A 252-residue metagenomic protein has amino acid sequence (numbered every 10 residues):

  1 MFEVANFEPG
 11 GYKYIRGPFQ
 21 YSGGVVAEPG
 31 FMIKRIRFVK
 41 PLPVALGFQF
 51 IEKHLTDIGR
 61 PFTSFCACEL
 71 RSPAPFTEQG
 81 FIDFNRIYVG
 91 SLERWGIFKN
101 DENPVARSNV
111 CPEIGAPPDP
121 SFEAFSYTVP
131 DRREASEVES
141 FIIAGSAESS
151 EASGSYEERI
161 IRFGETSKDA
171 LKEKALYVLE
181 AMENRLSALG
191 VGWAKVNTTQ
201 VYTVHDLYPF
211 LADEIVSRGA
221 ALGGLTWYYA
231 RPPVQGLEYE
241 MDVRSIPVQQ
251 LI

Functional and structural regions predicted by a protein language model:
M1, Q20-G24, E28-F50: Short Lys/Arg-enriched alpha/beta "domain-start" segment
F2-F7, Y14-Q20, R35-V39, E78 (+1 more regions): Extended repeat-based interaction scaffolds and adjacent low-complexity, acidic/S/T/P-biased segments that form broad
G47-I87, F163-N197: Short, well-ordered alpha-helical segments
C68-L70, I143-A144, T198-T203: Extended hydrophobic secondary-structure segments that form protein cores and membrane-embedded regions
P73-P118: Hydrophobic alpha-helical segments and helix pairs
P75-F84, Y202-S217: Short glycine/threonine-rich loop-to-helix capping motif typified by GTGT followed within a few residues by an Asp-Pro
S91, S108-S136, A220-I252: C-terminal edge-of-domain segments
Y127-S167: RNase H-like nuclease fold core
